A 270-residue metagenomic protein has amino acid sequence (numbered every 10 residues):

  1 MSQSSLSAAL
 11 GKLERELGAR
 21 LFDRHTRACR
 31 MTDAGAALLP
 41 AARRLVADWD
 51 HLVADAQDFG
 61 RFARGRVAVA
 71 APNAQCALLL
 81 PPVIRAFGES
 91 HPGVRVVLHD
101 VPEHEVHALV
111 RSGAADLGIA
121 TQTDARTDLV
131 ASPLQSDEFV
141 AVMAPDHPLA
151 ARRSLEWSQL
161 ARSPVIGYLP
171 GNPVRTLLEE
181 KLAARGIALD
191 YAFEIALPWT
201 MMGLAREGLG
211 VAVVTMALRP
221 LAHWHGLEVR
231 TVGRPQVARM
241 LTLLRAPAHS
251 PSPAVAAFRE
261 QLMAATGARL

Functional and structural regions predicted by a protein language model:
M1-S5, A9, P72: Helix-turn-helix DNA-binding motif, specifically the short coil turn and the N-cap/start of the second
E14-D33: A short LG(V/I)-centered, amphipathic sequence patch enriched for acidic residue(s) preceding the LG motif
E16-L17, L38-G60: Alpha-helical linker/hinge and terminal dimerization helices associated with HTH transcriptional regulators
R64-T127, I195-L197: Central regulatory/effector-binding core of bacterial HTH transcription factors
L79, E228-L270: A late-sequence structural motif
P102-A115, A120-T121, G171-R230: Hydrophobic hinge/microswitch elements
R126-P133, D137-E138, R152-R153, W199-A248: Beta-alpha-beta core module
L149, P164-R185, P251-E260, T266-L270: Secondary-structure junction motif
